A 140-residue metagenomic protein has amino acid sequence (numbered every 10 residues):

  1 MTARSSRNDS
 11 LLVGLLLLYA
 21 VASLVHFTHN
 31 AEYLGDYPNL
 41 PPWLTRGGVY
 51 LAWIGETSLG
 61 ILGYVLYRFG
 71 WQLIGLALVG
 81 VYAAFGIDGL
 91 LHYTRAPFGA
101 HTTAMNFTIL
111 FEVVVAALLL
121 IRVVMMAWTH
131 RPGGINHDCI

Functional and structural regions predicted by a protein language model:
M1-A20: Cytosolic juxtamembrane helix and N-cap/initiation of the first transmembrane helix
G14, V113-H137: Membrane-water interface at the C-terminal end of transmembrane alpha helices
L15-R46: Hydrophobic transmembrane helix segments
Y19-T28, G80-H92: Aromatic-anchored segments of alpha-helical transmembrane domains
H29-N39, F69, R95-F98, M125-N136: Juxtamembrane transmembrane-helix termini
P38-G48, F98-F111: Non-cytosolic membrane-interface motifs at loop->transmembrane helix junctions
I54-W71: Canonical alpha-helical transmembrane segments
R68-L76, G86-T108, W128: Membrane-helix boundary connector in multi-pass membrane proteins
